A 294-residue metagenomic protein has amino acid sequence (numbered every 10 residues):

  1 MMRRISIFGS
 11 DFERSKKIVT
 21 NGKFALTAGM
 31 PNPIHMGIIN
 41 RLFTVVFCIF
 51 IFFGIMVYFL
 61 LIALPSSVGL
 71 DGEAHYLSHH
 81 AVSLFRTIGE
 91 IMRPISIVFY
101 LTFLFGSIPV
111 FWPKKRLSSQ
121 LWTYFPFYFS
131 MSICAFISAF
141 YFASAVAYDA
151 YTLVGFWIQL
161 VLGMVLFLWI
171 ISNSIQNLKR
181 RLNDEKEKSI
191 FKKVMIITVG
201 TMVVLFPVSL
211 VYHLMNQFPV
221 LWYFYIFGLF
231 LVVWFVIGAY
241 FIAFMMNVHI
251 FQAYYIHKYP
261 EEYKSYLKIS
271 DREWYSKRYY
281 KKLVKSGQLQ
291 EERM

Functional and structural regions predicted by a protein language model:
M1-T44, Y254-M294: N-terminal juxtamembrane cytosolic/stromal segments of multi-pass membrane proteins
G9-V19, L60-S67, P94-P109, M164-R181: Membrane-water interface of transmembrane alpha-helices
F53-F59, I133-F156, V204-F227: Alpha-helical transmembrane segments and their membrane-interface junctions in multi-pass membrane proteins
L64-I88: Perimembrane loop-to-helix junctions flanking transmembrane segments
A81-P94, Y148-L168: Alpha-helical transmembrane segments
T102-W122, S144-Y148, I171-K192, H257-Y259: Cytoplasmic membrane-interface regions of multi-pass membrane proteins
S118-I137, Q159-G163, S189-V203: Transmembrane alpha-helical segments of multi-pass membrane proteins
I197-M294: C-terminal transmembrane-bundle signature of multipass membrane proteins, characterized by strong activation on
